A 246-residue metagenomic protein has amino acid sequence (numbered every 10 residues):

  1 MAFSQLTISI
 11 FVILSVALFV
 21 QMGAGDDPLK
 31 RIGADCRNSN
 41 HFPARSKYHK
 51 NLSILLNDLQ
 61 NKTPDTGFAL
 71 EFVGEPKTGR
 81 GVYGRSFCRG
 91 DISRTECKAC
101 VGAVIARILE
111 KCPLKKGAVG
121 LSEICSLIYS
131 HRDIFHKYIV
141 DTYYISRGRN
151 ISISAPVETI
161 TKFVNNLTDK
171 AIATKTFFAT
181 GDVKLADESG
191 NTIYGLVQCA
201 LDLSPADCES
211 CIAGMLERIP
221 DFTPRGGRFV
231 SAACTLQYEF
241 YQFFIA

Functional and structural regions predicted by a protein language model:
A2-A246: Extracellular secretory-pathway ectodomains and N-terminal mature segments of eukaryotic proteins
